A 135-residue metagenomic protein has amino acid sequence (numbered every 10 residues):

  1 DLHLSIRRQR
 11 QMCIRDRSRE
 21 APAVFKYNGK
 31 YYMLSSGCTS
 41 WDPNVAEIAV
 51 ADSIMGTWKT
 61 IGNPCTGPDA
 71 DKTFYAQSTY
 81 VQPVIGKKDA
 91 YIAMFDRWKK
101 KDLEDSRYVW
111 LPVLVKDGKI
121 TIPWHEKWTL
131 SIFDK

Functional and structural regions predicted by a protein language model:
D1-I14: Single conserved hydrophobic/aromatic residue that forms the stacking wall/gate of nucleotide- or nucleobase-binding
R8-Q11, K59-C65, I122-W128: Beta-propeller fold detector
S18-A21, Y75-Q77: Beta-rich catalytic cores
A21-C38, Q82, D89-R97: Hydrophobic core segments of beta-strands in well-ordered, beta-rich domains
D42-A49, D102-W110: Structural motif
I48-T57, V115-I120: Short loop/turn segments immediately following beta-strands, especially the blade-tip and inter-blade linker loops
T60-Y80, V84: Conserved blade-ending motifs and adjacent loop-strand segments that build the rim/top face of beta-propeller domains
V115-K135: Beta-rich accessory regions
